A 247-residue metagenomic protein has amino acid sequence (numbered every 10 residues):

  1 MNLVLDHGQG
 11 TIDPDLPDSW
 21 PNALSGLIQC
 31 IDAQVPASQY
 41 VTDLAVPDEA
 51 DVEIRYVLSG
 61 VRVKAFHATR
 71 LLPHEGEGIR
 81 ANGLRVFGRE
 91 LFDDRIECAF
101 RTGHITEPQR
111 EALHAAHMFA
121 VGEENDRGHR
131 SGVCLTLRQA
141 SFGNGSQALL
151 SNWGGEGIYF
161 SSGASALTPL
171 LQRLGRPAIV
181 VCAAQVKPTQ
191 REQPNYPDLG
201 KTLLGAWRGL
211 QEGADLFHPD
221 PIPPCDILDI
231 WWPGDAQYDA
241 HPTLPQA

Functional and structural regions predicted by a protein language model:
M1-D43, E49-V57, V61-V63, L72-N82 (+3 more regions): Conserved NAD+-utilizing ADP-ribose enzyme module
V86-V133, L137, N144: Low-complexity, serine/threonine/proline-enriched polar segments
